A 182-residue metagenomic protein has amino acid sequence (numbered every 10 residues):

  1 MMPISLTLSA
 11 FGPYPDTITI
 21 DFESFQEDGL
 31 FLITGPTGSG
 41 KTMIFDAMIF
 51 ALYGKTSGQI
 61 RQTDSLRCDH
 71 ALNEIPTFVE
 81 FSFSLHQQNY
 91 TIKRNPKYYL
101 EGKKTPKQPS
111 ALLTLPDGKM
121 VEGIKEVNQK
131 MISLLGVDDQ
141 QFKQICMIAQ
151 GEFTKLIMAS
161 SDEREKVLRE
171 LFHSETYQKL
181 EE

Functional and structural regions predicted by a protein language model:
M1-Q129, D139-Q141: Extreme N-terminal "head/tail" segments of very large remodeling/mechanoenzyme assemblies
F31-P36, F50, E122, S133 (+1 more regions): Extended, Lys/Glu-rich alpha-helical coiled-coil stalks
